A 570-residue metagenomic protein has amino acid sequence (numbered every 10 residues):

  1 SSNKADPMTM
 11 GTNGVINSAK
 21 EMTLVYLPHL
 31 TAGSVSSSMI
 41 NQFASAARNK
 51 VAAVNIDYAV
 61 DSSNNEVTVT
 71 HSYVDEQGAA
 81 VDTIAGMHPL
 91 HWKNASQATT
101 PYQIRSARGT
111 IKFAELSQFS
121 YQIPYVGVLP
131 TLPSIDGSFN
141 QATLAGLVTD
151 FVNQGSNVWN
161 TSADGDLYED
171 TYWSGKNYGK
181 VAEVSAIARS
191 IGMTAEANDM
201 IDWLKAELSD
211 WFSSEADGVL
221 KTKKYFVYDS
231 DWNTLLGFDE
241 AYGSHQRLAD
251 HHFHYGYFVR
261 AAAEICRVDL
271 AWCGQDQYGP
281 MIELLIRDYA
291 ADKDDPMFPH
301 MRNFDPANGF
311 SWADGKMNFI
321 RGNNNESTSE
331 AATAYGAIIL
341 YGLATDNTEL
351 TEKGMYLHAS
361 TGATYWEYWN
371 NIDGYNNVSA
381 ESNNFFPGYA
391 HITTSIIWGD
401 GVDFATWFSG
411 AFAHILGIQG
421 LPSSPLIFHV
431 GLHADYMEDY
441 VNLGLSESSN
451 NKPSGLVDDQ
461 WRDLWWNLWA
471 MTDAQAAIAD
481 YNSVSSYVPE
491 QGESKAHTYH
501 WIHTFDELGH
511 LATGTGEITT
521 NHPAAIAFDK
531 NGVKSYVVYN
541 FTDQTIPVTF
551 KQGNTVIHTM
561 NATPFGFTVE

Functional and structural regions predicted by a protein language model:
S1-H252, D292-F310, D314-G315, G342-T345 (+2 more regions): Ser/Thr/Asn(+Pro)-rich, low-complexity disordered segments
Y168-R189, L204, H245-G274, Y278-I282 (+3 more regions): Aromatic-rich carbohydrate-recognition surfaces in CAZymes
F258, L285, L350, G354-L357: Alpha-helical solenoid repeat scaffolds, predominantly canonical TPR units
A271-G274, N347-T351: Acidic, serine/threonine/proline-rich low-complexity intrinsically disordered regions
C273-E283, R287-N303, L340: Alpha-helical scaffolds that organize eukaryotic protein assemblies
F319, N324, S329-L343, T351: Alpha-helical transmembrane segments
